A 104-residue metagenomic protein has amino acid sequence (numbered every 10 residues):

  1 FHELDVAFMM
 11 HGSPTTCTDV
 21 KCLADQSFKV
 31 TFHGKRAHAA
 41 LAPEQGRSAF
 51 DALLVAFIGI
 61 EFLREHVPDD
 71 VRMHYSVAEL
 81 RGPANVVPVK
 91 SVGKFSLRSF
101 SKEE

Functional and structural regions predicted by a protein language model:
H2-E104: Midchain, well-structured core segments that form catalytic/ion-binding scaffolds
